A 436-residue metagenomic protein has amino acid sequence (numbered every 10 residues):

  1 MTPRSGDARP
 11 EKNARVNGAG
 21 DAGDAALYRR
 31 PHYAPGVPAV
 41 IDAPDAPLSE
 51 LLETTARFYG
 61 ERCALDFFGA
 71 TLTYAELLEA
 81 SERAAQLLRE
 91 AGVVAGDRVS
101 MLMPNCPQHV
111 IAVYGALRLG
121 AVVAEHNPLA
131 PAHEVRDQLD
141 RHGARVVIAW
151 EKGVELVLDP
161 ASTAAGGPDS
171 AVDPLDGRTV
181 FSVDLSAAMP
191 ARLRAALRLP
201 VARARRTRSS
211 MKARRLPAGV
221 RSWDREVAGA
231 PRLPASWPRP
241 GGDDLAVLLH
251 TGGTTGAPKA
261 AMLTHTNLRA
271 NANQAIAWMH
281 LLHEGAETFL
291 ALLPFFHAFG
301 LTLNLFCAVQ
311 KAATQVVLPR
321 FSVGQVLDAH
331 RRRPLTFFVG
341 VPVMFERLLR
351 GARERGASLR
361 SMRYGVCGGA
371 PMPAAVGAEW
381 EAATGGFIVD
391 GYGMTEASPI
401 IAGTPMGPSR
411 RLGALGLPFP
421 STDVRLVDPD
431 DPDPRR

Functional and structural regions predicted by a protein language model:
T2-N13, N17, E90-A91, R118-R225: Structural core segment of the AMP-binding/adenylate-forming
D42-P44, E53, E61-C106, V110-Y114 (+2 more regions): Conserved AMP-binding/adenylate-forming core of the ANL superfamily
L88-V93, A230-D243, L248-A291, K311-A313: Conserved adenylate-forming
S100-L102, H109, V113, L117-I148 (+4 more regions): Short beta-strand->loop structural element characteristic of the AMP-binding/adenylate-forming
G143-V146, T163-S186, F289-L290, T336-G340 (+1 more regions): Conserved helix-loop-beta element of the AMP-binding
A195-A196, L335-G340, R350-R410, D423: Gly/Ser/Thr-rich phosphate-binding loop
R269-T288, F296-F337, G351-A352: Conserved AMP-binding/adenylation subdomain of ANL enzymes
R425-R436: Conserved beta-loop-beta connector loops within the AMP-binding
